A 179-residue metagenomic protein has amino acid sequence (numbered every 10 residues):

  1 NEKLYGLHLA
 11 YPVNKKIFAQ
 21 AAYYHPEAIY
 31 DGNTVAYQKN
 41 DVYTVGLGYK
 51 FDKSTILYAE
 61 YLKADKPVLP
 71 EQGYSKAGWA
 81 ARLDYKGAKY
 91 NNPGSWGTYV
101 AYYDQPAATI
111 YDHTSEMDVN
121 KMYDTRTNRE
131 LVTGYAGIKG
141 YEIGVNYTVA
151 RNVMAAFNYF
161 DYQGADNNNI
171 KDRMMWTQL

Functional and structural regions predicted by a protein language model:
N1-P12, Y24: Contiguous mid-protein beta-loop-alpha structural module that forms a pocket-lining wall or clamp of enzyme active
P12, K16-F18, Y23-L179: Outer-membrane beta-barrel pore domains
